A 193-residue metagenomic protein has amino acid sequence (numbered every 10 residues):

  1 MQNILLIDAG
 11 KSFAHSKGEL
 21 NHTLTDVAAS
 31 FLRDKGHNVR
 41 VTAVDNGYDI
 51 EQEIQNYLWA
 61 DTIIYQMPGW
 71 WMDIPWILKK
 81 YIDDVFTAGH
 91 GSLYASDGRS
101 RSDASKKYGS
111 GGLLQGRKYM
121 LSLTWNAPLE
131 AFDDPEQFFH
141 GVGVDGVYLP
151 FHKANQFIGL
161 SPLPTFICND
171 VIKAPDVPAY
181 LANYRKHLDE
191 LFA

Functional and structural regions predicted by a protein language model:
M1-K35: N-terminal beta1-alpha1 ligand-phosphate binding loop
L5-I7, R40-T42, I64, M120-S122 (+1 more regions): Hydrophobic/aromatic beta-strand patches that form the interior of the parallel beta-sheet core in alpha/beta enzyme
G10-A14, N126-D134, N169-I172: A short, flexible beta-alpha/helix-coil linker loop
S12, N21, F138-A193: Glycine-rich phosphate/pyrophosphate-binding loop and the adjoining helix
F31-G36, R117, A154-L163: A structural motif corresponding to the C-terminal end of an alpha-helix and its immediate exit/capping segment
K35-Y48, F166-N169: A short beta-strand-loop structural module common to alpha/beta enzyme folds
G47-Q55, K173-Y180: Structural motif
E51-F151: Helix-loop-strand module that forms the ligand-binding subsite of alpha/beta enzymes
